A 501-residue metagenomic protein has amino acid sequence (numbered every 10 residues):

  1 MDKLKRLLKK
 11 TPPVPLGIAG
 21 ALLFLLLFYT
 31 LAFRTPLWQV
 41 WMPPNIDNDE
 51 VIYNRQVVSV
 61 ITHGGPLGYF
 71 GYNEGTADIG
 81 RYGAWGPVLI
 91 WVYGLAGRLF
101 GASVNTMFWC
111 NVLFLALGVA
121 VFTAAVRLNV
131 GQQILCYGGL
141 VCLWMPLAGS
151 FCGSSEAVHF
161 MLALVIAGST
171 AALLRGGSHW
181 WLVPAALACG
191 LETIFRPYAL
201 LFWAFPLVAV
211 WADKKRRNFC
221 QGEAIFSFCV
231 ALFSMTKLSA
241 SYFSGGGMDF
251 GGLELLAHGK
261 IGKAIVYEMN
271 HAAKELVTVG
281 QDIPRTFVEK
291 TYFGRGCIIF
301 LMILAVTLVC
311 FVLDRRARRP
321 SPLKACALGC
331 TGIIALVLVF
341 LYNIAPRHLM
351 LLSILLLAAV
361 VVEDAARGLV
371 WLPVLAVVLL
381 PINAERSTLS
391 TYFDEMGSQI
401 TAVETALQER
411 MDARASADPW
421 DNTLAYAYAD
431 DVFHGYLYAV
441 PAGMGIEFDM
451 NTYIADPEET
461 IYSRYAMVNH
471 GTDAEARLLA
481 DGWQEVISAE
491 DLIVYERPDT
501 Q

Functional and structural regions predicted by a protein language model:
M1, A19, L23, Q133 (+4 more regions): Signature aromatic-anchored transmembrane alpha helix within multi-pass, membrane-resident enzymes that catalyze glycan
R34-Q39, E50-I79, V88: Extracytosolic helix-loop segments that constitute the early lumenal/periplasmic catalytic or substrate-binding loops
G83, P87-G94, L99-L117, G294-I299: Loop-to-helix entry region of an early transmembrane alpha helix in multi-pass inner-membrane enzymes
P146, W181-P197, A204-V208, L232 (+1 more regions): Membrane-interface alpha helices of multi-pass inner-membrane proteins
F151-H159, A345: Short acidic/glycine- and proline-prone juxtamembrane loop motifs at membrane-interface regions of multi-pass membrane
L162, F195, L201, L328-G368: Hydrophobic/aromatic-rich transmembrane helices and adjacent perimembrane loops
F219-I303: Membrane-lumen/periplasm interface segments of specific transmembrane helices in polyprenyl phosphate-linked
V374-G445: Membrane-embedded, lumen/periplasm-facing catalytic core of multi-pass transferases that use lipid-linked donors
